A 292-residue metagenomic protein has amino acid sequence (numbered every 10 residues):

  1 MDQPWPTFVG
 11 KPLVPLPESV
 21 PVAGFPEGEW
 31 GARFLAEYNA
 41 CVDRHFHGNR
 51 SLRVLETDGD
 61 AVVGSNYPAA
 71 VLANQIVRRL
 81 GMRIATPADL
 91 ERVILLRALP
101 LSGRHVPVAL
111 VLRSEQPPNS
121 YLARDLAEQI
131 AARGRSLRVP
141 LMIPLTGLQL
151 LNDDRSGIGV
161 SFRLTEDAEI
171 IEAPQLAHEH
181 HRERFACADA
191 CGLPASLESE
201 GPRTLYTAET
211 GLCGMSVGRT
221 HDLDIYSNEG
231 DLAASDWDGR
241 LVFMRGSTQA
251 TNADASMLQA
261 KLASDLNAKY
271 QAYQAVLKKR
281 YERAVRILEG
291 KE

Functional and structural regions predicted by a protein language model:
Q3-E179: Short aromatic-cysteine micro-motif
R104-E292: C-terminal, surface-exposed recognition/capping segments
